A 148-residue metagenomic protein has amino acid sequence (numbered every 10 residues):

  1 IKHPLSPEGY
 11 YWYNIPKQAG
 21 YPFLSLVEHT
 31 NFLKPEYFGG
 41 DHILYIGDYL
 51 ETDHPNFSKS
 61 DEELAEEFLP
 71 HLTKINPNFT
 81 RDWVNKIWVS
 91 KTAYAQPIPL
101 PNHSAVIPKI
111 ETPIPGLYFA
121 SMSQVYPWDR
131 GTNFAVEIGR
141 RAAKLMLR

Functional and structural regions predicted by a protein language model:
I1-S58, E62, P70-N78, I107: Mid-domain catalytic core of redox enzymes that form a hydrophobic substrate pocket/lid adjacent to a catalytic redox
L24, D82-N85, P115: A short, local hydrophobic-aromatic micro-motif
V27, L44, W88, Y118-A120: Hydrophobic/aromatic beta-strand patches that form the interior of the parallel beta-sheet core in alpha/beta enzyme
L33-G39, T92-F119, S123-Y126: FAD-binding beta-loop-beta segment adjacent to the flavin cofactor pocket
D61-L64, A135: Hydrophobic (often cysteine-bearing) scaffold residues that line and stabilize catalytic clefts of nucleotide/cofactor
E67-H71, A142: Short, well-ordered amphipathic alpha-helical segments that serve as non-catalytic structural scaffolds within diverse
N78-T92: A short coil-to-beta-strand element that immediately follows conserved catalytic motifs
S121-M146: A conserved FAD-binding loop/helix module that cradles the flavin
